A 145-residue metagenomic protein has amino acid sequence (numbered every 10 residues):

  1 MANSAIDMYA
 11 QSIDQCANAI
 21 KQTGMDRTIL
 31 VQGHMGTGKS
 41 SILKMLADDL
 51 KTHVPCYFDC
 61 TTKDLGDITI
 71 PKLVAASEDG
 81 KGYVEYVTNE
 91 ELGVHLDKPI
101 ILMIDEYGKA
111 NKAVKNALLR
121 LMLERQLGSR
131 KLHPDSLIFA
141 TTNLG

Functional and structural regions predicted by a protein language model:
A2-G145: AAA+ P-loop NTPase catalytic core and its hallmark functional loops
